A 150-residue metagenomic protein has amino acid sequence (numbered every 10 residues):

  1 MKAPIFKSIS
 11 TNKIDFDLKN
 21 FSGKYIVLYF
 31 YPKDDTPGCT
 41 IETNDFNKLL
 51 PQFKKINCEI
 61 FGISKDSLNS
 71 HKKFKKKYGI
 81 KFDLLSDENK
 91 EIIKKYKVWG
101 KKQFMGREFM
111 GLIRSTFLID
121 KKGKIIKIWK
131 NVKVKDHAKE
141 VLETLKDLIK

Functional and structural regions predicted by a protein language model:
M1-K150: Chalcogenol-based redox active-site neighborhoods
